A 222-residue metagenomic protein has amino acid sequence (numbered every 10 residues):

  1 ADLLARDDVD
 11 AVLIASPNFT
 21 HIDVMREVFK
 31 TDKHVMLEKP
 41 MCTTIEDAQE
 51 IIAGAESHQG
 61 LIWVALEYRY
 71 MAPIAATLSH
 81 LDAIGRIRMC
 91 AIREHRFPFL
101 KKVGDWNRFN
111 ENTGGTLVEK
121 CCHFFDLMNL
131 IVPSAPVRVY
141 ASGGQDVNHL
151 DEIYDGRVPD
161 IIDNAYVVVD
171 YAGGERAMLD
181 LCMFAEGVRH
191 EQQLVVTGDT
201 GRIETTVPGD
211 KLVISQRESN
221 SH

Functional and structural regions predicted by a protein language model:
D2, A11, D23, E50 (+4 more regions): Alpha-helical elements of Rossmann-like donor-binding domains used by nucleotide-donor carbohydrate transfer enzymes
L4, A11-N18, I22-R69: Beta-strand-loop-alpha-helix segment that lines the small-molecule cofactor/substrate pocket of alpha/beta enzymes
D10-A11, M89: Short, Asp-centered acidic motifs that coordinate Mg2+ and/or phosphate in catalytic or ligand-binding sites
A11-I14, Q49, S57, A76 (+3 more regions): C-terminal helix-rich "cap/oligomerization" subdomain common to oxidoreductases
A15, E38, R93, S142 (+1 more regions): Alpha/beta-hydrolase-fold catalytic nucleophile elbow
M36, L61-W63, A91, Y140 (+2 more regions): Structural detector of well-ordered beta-strand residues that form the stable sheet scaffold of enzyme domains
Y68-V158: Predominantly a Rossmann-like dinucleotide-binding segment in NAD(P)-dependent oxidoreductases
D126-K211: Contiguous beta-strand/loop segments that form the cofactor/metal-binding neighborhood of enzyme cores
